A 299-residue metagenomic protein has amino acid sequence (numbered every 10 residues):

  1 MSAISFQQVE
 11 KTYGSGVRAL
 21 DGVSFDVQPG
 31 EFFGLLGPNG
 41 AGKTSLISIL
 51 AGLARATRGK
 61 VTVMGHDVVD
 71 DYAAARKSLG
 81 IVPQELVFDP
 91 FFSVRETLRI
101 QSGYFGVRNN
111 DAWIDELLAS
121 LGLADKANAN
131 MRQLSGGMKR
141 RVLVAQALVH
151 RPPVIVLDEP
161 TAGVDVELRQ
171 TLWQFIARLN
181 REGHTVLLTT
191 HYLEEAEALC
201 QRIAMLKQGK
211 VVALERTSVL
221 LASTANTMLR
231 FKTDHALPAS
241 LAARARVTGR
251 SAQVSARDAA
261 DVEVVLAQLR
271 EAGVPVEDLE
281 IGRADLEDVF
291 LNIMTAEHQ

Functional and structural regions predicted by a protein language model:
M1-F6, E10-G22, Y72: A short, flexible loop at the N-terminus of ABC-type nucleotide-binding domains that lies
R99, G103-K126: Conserved ABC ATPase "signature" region
N130-L134: Conserved ABC ATPase signature
R151: Conserved catalytic motifs of ABC-family nucleotide-binding domains
I155-D158: Catalytic Walker B motif of ABC-type/P-loop ATPase nucleotide-binding domains
W173-A256: ABC transporter nucleotide-binding domain
A225-Q299: Short, charged/small-residue-rich alpha-helical element at the C-terminal edge of ABC transporter nucleotide-binding
